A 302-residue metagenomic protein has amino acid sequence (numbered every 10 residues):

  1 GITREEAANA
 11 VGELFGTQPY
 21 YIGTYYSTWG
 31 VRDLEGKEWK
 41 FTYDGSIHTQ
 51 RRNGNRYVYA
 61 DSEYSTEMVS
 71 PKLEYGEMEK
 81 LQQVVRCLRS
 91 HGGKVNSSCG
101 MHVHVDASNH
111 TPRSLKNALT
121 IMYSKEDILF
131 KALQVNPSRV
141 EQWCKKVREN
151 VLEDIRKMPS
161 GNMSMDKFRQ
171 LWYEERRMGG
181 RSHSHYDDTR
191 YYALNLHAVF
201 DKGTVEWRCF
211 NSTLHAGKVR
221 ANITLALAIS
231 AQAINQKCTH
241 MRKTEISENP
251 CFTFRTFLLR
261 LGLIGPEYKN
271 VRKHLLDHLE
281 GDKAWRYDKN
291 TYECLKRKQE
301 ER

Functional and structural regions predicted by a protein language model:
G1-K94, S108-R302: C-terminal accessory/tail domains of diverse enzymes
N96-S98: Active-site histidine-anchored catalytic micro-motif
